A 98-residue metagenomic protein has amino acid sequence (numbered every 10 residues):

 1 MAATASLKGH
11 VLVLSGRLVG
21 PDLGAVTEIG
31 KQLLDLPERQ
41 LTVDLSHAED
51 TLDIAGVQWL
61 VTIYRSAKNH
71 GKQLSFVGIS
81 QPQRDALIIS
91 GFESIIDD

Functional and structural regions predicted by a protein language model:
M1-V13: Short beta-strand/loop segment at the start of cytosolic alpha/beta domains
R17-L41, L45-I96: Amphipathic alpha-helical interaction surfaces in cytosolic regulatory modules
